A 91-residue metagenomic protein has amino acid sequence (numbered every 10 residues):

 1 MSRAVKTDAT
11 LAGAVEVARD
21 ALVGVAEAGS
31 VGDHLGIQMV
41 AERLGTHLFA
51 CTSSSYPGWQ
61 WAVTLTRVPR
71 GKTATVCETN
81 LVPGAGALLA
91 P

Functional and structural regions predicted by a protein language model:
S2-P91: Hydrophobic alpha-helical segments that drive targeting, anchoring, or assembly
